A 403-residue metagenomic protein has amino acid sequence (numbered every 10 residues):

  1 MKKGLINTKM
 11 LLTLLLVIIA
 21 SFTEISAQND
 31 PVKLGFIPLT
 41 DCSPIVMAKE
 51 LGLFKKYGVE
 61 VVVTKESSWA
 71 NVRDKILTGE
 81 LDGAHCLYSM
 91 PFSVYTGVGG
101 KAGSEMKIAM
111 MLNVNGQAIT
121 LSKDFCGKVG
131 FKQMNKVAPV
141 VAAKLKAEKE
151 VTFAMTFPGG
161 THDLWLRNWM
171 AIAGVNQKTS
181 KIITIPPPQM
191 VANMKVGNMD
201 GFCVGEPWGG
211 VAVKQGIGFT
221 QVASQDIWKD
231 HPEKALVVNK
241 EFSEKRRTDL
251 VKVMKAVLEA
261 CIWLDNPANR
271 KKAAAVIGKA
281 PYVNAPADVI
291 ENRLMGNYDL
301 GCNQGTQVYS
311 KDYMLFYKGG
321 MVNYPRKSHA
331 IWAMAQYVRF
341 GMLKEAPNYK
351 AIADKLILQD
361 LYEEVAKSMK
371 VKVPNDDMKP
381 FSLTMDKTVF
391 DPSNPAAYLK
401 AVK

Functional and structural regions predicted by a protein language model:
M1-L12: Bacterial N-terminal signal peptides that target proteins for export
M10-S21: Bacterial N-terminal signal peptides
F22-A27: Sec/Tat signal peptide C-region and signal peptidase I cleavage site
Q28-T184, V196, D200-A212, I217-D230 (+1 more regions): Short, glycine-/small- and polar/acidic-enriched structural segments that line small-molecule recognition paths
L39, E66-A70, H85, F157-T161 (+4 more regions): Soluble non-cytosolic domains of exported or imported proteins
I119-T120, A235-V238, F242-E244: Short glycine- and hydrophobic/aromatic-rich loop-to-beta-strand nucleating segment in the catalytic cores
R246-L358: Secondary-structure end/capping motifs
I331-K403: Conserved C-terminal helix/tail region of periplasmic/extracytoplasmic solute-binding proteins
